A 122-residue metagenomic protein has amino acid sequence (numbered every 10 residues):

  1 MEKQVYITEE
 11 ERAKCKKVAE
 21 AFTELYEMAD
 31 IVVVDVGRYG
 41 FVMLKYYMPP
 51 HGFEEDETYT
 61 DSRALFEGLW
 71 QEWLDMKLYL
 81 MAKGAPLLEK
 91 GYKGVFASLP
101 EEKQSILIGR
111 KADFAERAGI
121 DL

Functional and structural regions predicted by a protein language model:
M1-A29, G119-D121: Negatively charged, low-complexity tracts enriched in Asp/Glu with abundant Ser/Thr
E2, E54-D56: Short, flexible active-site loop motifs that bind/organize anionic cofactors or intermediates
T8, E55, P100: Flexible, glycine- and charge-enriched loops at secondary-structure boundaries
F22-E24, V32-V36, T58: Short, exposed beta-strand/loop patches in secreted or surface proteins that constitute
A29-F53: Short aromatic-glycine-(Arg/Gly/Cys) micro-motifs in beta-strand/loop hairpins
D61-S62: Alpha-helix N-cap recognition
G68-L122: Mixed-charge, Lys/Arg-enriched low-complexity segments
